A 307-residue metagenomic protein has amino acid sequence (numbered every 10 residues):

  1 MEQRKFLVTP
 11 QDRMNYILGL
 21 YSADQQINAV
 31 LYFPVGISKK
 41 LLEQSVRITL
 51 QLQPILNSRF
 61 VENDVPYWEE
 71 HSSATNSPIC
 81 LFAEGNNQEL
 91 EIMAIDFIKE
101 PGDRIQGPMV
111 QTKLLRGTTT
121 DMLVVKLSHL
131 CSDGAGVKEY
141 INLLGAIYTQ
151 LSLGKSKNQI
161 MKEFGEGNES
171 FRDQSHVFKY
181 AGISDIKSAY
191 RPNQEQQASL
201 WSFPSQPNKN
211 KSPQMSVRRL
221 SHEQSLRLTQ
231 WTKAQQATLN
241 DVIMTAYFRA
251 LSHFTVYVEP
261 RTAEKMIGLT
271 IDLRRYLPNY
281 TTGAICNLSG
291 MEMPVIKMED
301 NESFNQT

Functional and structural regions predicted by a protein language model:
M1-N63, G85-V110, H253-T307: Acyl-thioester-dependent acyl-group transfer interface
E2-I17, C131, A135-K138, L143-Q230: Non-catalytic, low-complexity flexible loops and terminal extensions
L20-Q26, S72-S73, R116-G117, V124 (+2 more regions): Short, flexible turn/loop "capping" segments at secondary-structure junctions
Q25-A29, P78, D121, S128 (+2 more regions): Short amphipathic alpha-helical segments
F33-P54, V125-N142, Q214-T262: Acyl activation and transfer enzymes in specialized metabolism, enriched for ANL adenylate-forming modules
E43-A135, E139-Q150: Acyl-thioester-dependent condensation/acyltransferase catalytic cores
Q51-F97, R172-Y180, E195-P207, S216-A234 (+2 more regions): Contiguous N-terminal and early-domain "leader" segments and peripheral loops that mark the onset or edge of a domain
P66-W68, K162-G165, M266-T270: Short alpha-helical linear motifs
